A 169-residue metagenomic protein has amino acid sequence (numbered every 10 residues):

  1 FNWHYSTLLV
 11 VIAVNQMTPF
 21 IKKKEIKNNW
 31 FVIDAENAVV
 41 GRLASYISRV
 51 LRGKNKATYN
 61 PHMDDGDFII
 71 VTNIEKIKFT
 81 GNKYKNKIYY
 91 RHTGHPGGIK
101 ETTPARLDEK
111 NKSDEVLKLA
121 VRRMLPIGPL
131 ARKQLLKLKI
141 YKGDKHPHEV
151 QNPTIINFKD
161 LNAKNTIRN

Functional and structural regions predicted by a protein language model:
I12-L119, P126-P129, N152-N169: Ribosome large-subunit tunnel/peptidyl-transferase-proximal elements
E75-I77, G143-P147: Short, internal active-site loops enriched in acidic
A131-Y141: C-terminal structural segments of small proteins and small subunits
